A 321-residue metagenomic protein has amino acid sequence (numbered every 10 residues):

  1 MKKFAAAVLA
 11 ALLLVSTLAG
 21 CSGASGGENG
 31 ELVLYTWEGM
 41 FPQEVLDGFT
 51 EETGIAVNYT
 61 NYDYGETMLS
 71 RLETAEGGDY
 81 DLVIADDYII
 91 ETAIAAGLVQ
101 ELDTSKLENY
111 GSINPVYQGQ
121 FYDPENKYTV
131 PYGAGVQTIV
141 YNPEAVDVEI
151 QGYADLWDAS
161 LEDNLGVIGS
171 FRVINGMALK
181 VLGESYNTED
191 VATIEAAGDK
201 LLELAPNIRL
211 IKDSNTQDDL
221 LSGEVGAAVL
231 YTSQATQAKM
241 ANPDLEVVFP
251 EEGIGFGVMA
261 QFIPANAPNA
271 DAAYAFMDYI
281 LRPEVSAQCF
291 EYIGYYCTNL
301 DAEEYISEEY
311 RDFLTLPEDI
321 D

Functional and structural regions predicted by a protein language model:
M1-L32: Short, low-complexity disordered leader/linker segments with a strong preference for bacterial N-terminal type II
S25-T92: Early extracytoplasmic/lumenal segment of secretory-pathway proteins
G78-A85, Q100-I139, N164-L165: A structural signal for short loop-to-beta-strand junctions that line the ligand-binding cleft of periplasmic/secreted
Q100-G111, T129, P243-G255, P264-A267: Short beta-strand->loop
E144-Q151, G183-E189, N266-A273: Short helix-loop capping/hinge motifs at secondary-structure junctions, enriched in acidic/polar residues
D155-G169: Short loop->beta-strand "edge-of-pocket" segments that line small-molecule binding or catalytic clefts across diverse
G166-S170, A178, Y186-P250: Ligand-binding pocket segment of bilobal, Venus flytrap-like solute-binding proteins
M259, P264-D321: Mature extracytoplasmic/periplasmic domains
